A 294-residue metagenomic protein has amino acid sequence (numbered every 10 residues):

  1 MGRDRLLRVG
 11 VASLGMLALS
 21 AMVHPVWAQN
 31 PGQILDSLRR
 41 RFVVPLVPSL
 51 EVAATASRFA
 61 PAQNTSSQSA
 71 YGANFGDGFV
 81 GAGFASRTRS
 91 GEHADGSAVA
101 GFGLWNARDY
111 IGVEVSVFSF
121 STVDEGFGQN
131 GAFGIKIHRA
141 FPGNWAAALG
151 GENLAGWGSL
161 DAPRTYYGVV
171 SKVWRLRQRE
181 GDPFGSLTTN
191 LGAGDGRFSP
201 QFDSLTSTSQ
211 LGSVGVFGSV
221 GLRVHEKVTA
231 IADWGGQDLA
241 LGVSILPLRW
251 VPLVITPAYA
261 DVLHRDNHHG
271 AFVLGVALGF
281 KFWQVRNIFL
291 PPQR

Functional and structural regions predicted by a protein language model:
G2-A12: Bacterial N-terminal signal peptides that target proteins for export
S13-M16, V26: Cleavable N-terminal signal peptides
M22-A28: Sec/Tat signal peptide C-region and signal peptidase I cleavage site
A28-A162, Y166, W174-R177, D195-R197 (+2 more regions): Transmembrane beta-barrel domains of Gram-negative outer membranes and organellar outer membranes
F75-F79, R108-E114, N144-A148, D182-N190 (+3 more regions): Outer-membrane beta-barrel architecture
G96-R108, N130-P142, R164-R177, L191 (+4 more regions): Feature captures outer-membrane beta-barrel proteins of Gram-negative bacteria and organelles
G128, G151-P163, S186-S209, V254-R294: Outer-membrane beta-barrel translocator/channel fold
L205-T208, K227-D233: Short, glycine/charged-rich beta-strand-loop motifs at protein surfaces that mediate ligand recognition and catalysis
